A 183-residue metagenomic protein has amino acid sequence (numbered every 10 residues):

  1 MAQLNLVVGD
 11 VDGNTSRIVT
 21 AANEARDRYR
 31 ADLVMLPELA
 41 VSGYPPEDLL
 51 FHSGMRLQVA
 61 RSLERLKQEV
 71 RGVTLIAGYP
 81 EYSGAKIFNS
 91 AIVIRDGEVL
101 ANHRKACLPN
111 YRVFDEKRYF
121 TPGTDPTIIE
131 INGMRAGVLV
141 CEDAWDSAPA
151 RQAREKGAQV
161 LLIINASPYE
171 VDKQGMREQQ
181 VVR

Functional and structural regions predicted by a protein language model:
M1-R183: Enzyme catalytic cores with a strong preference for nitrogen-chemistry domains
